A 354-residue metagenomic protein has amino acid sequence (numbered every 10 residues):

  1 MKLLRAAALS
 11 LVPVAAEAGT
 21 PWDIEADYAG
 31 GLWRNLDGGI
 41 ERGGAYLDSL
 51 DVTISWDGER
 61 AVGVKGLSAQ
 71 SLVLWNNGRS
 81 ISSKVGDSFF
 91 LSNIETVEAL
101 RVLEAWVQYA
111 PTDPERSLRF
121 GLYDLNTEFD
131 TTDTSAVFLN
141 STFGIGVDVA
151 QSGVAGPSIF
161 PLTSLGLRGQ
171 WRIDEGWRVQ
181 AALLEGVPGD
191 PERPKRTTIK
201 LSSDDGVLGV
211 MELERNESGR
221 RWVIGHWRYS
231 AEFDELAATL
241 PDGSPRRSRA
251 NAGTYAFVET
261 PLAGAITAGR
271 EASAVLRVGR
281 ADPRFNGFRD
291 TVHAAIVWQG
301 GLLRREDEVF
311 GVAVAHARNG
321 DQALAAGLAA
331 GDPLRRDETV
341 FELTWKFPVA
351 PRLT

Functional and structural regions predicted by a protein language model:
M1-K2: N-terminal secretory signal peptides that target proteins for export/translocation
R5-A18: Hydrophobic h-region of N-terminal signal peptides that target proteins for export in Gram-negative bacteria
E17-I24, D57-A69, T112-E115, G176 (+4 more regions): Short loop/turn motifs that connect adjacent beta-strands in outer-membrane beta-barrel proteins
A18-T112, R116, G169, K346: Beta-barrel outer-membrane channel/assembly domains of diderm bacteria
I24-L32, A69-W75, L118-D124, V179-E185 (+4 more regions): Transmembrane beta-barrel strands of outer-membrane/channel proteins
G38, I81-W106, D113-V207, A326-L328 (+1 more regions): Surface-exposed coil loops of outer-membrane beta-barrel proteins
D48-V52, R101-V107, T163-G169, V207-M211 (+3 more regions): Hydrophobic, lipid-facing positions within transmembrane beta-strands of outer-membrane proteins
E192-S202, V210-E214, G225-A252, E259-A265 (+1 more regions): Outer membrane beta-barrel transmembrane domains
